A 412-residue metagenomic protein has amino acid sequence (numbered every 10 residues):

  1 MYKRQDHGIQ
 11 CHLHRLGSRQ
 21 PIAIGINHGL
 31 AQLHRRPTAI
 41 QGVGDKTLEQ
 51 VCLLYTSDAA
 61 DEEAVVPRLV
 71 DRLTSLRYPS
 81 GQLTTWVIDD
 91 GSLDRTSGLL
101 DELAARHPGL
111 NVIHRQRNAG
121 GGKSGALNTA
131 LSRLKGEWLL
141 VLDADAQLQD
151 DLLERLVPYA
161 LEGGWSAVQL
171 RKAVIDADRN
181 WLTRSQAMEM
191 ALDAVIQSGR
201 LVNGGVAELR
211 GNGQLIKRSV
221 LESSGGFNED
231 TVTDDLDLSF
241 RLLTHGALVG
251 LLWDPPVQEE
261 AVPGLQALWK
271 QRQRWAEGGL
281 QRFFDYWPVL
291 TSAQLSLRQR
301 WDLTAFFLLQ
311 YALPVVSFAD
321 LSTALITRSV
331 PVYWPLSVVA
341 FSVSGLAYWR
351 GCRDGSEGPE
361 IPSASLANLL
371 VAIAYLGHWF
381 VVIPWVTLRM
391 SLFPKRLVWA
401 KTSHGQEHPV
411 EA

Functional and structural regions predicted by a protein language model:
M1-Q5, Y55-T56, A60-A64: Conserved small/polar residues in nucleotide/adenosyl-binding loops
R15-R19, H28-A31, R35-G42, A305-P394: Membrane-embedded multi-pass helical conduit in multi-pass membrane proteins, especially envelope-biosynthetic
A64-P67, D94-E102, D151: Acidic helix N-cap motif at the loop->helix transition within catalytic regions of sugar-transfer enzymes
R72-Q82: Short, acidic, metal-binding catalytic loop of nucleotide-sugar glycosyltransferases
D89-G98, R117-G120: A conserved acidic beta->alpha catalytic loop
A104-Q116, G120-E137, D150-T231, W269 (+3 more regions): Long helical/loop segments within the catalytic core of UDP-sugar-dependent glycosyltransferases, especially the large
S239-V257: Catalytic donor-sugar/metal-binding loop of nucleotide-sugar-dependent glycosyltransferases
